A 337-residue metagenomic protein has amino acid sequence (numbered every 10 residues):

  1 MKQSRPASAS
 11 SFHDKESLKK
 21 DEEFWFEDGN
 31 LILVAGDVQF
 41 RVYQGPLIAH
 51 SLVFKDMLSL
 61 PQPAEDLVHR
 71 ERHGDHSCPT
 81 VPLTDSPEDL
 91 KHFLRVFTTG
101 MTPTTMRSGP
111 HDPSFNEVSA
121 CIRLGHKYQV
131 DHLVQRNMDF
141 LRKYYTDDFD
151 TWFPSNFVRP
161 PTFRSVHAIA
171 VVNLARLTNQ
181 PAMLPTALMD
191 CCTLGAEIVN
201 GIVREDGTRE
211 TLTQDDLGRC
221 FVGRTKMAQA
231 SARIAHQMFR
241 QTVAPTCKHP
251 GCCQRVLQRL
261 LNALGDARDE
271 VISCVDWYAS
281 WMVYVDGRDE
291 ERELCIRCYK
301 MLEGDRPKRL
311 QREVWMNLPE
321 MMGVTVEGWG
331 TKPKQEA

Functional and structural regions predicted by a protein language model:
M1-A49, E88, H92-N116, K332-A337: N-terminal BTB/POZ boundary and linker segment
D28, Q44-F54, L83, P87-L94 (+4 more regions): Generic preference for well-ordered alpha-helical elements
D28-H73, Q129: Alpha-helical oligomerization interface recognition
P61, F97-G100, Y128, Y144 (+1 more regions): Generic recognition of well-structured, leucine-rich alpha-helical segments and adjacent helix-turn regions within
R72-F140: Long, hydrophobic/aromatic-enriched structural stretches that serve as scaffold segments
F140-F149: Structural preference for solvent-exposed beta-strand-turn elements and adjacent flexible terminal/loop segments within
D148-A337: Acidic, serine/threonine- and proline-rich low-complexity regulatory tracts
